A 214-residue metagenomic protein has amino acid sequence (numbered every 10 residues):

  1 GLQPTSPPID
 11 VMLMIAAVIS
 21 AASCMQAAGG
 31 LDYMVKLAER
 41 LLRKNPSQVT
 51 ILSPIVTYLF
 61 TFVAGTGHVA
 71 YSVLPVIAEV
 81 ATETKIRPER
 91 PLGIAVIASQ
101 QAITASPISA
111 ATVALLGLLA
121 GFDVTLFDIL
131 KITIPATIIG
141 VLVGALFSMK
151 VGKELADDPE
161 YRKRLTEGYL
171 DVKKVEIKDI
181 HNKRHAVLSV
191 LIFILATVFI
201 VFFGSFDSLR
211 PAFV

Functional and structural regions predicted by a protein language model:
L2-T84: Membrane-embedded alpha-helical segments and adjacent helix-loop junctions characteristic of multi-pass solute
D10-V11, P46-T50, I129, T133 (+2 more regions): Residue-level signature of transmembrane alpha-helical entry/exit and packing/kink sites in multi-pass membrane
Q26-L31, V63-T66, A120-F122, V201-L209: Transmembrane helix-loop junctions in multi-pass membrane proteins
S47-I51, A105-S106, A111, E167-V172: Small-residue-rich segments of transmembrane alpha-helices in multi-pass membrane proteins, especially helix faces
V49-S53, L92, S189-I192, A196: Hydrophobic alpha-helical transmembrane segments of polytopic
T57-L74, P88-D128, I132, T137-V151: Alpha-helical transmembrane segments and, especially, the helix-loop junctions at the ends of these helices
V76-G93, G204-F213: Hydrophobic alpha-helical transmembrane segments and immediately flanking/interface helices in integral membrane
K131, P135-V214: Long, contiguous bundles of hydrophobic transmembrane helices that form the permeation core of multi-pass
